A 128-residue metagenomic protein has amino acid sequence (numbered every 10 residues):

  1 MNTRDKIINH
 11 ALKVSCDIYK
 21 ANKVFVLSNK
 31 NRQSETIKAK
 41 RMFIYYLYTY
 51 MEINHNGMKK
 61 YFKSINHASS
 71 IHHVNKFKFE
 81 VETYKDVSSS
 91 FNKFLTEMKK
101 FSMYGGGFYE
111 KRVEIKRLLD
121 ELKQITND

Functional and structural regions predicted by a protein language model:
N2-V14: N-terminal leader segment of winged-helix/HTH proteins
L12, N54-N56: Helix-turn-helix DNA-binding elements, focusing on the entry/boundary residues of the two helices that contact DNA
V14-K40, I65: Short, Lys/Arg-enriched anionic-surface-contact patches
I37-I53: Short, amphipathic alpha-helical "recognition" segments used to contact nucleic acids or chromatin
Y48, H73-V74, K78-V81: DNA major-groove recognition helix of helix-turn-helix
N56, K60-H73: Short, basic interhelical loop/turn and adjoining N-cap of the next helix at nucleic-acid- or acidic-partner-contacting
V81-Y109: Short Lys/Arg-enriched helix C-cap and helix-to-coil transition segments that create basic nucleic-acid-contact patches
G107-D128: Short, low-complexity, charged amphipathic interaction modules
